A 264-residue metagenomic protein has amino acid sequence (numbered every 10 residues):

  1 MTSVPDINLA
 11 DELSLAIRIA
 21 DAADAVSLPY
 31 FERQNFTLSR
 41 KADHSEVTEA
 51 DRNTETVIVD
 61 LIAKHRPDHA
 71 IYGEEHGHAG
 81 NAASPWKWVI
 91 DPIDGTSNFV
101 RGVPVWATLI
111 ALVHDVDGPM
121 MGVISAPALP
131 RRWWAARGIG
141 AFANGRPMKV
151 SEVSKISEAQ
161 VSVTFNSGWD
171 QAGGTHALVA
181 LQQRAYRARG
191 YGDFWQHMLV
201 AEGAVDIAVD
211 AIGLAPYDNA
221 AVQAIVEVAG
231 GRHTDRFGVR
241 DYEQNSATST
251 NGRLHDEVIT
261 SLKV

Functional and structural regions predicted by a protein language model:
M1-I93, L254, T260: N-terminal subdomain of lithium-sensitive/metallo-dependent phosphomonoesterases centered on the IMPase/IPPase/PAP
S27, D51, I62, T96 (+6 more regions): Residue-level signal for inorganic ion chemistry
F36, H69, I139, A185-Y186 (+1 more regions): A structural micro-motif
V57, A107, A221-A224: Short amphipathic alpha-helical face segments that pack within enzyme cores and frequently flank/anchor catalytic
G80-A82, D115-V116, W134, E152-I156 (+1 more regions): Solvent-exposed alpha-helices and their adjacent loops that cap or buttress functional pockets in soluble metabolic
A82-F142: DPxDG-like acidic metal-binding loop motif
K149-V264: An extended, acidic
